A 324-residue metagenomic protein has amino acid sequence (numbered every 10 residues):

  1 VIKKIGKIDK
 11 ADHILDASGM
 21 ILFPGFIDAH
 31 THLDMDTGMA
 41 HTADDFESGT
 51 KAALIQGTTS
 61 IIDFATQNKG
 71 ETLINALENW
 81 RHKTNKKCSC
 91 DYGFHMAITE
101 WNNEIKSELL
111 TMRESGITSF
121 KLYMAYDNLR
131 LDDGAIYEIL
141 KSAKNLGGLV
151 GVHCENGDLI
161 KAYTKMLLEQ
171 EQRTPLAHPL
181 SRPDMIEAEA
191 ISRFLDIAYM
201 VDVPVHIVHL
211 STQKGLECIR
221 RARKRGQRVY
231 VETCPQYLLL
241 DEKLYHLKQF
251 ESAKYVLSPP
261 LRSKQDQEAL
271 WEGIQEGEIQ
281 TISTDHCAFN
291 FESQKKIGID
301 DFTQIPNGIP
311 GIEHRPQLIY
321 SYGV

Functional and structural regions predicted by a protein language model:
V1-P24: Histidine-rich, glycine-flanked metal-binding segment
A17-K87, E104: Metal-associated gating/positioning segment near the N- to mid-region
G25-T31, I61-D63, Y92-M96, T118-L122 (+4 more regions): Hydrophobic faces of well-ordered beta-strands that scaffold small-molecule active sites in alpha/beta enzyme cores
G38, N128-L131, V152, P183-E187 (+3 more regions): Glycine- and other small-residue-rich loops at beta-strand/loop junctions that grip anionic moieties
Q67-E78, K83-M200, K214, L238-K248: Histidine/acidic-residue-rich, glycine-tolerant segments that coordinate divalent metal ions
L176-D202, K254, T281-I282, A288-V324: His/Asp/Glu-enriched, well-ordered alpha-helical/loop segment that forms or immediately abuts the divalent-metal
R193, V201-P204, K214, E251-S283: A conserved active-site cap/scaffold subdomain adjacent to cofactor or substrate pockets
